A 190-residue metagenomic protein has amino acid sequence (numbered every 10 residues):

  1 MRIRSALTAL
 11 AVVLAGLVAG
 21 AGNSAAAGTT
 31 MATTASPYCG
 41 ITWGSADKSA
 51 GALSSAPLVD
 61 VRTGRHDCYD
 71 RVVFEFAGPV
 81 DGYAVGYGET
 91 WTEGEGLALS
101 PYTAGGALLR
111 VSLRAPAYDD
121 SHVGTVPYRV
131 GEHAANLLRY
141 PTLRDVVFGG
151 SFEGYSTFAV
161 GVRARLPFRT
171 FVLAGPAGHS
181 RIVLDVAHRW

Functional and structural regions predicted by a protein language model:
M1-G28: Secretory targeting and sorting signals
A27-W190: Short linear recognition/processing motifs and adjacent strand/loop elements at protein termini and domain edges
